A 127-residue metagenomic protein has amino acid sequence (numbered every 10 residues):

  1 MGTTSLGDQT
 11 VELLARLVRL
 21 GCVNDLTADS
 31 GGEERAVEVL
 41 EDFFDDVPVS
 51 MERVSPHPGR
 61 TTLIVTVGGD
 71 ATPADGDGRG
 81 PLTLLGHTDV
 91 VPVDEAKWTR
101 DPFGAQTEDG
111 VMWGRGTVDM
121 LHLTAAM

Functional and structural regions predicted by a protein language model:
G2-T117, L121-T124: Acidic/His- and Gly-rich active-site-bordering loop/insert found across diverse amide/peptide-bond hydrolases
M127: Carbohydrate-associated surface elements
